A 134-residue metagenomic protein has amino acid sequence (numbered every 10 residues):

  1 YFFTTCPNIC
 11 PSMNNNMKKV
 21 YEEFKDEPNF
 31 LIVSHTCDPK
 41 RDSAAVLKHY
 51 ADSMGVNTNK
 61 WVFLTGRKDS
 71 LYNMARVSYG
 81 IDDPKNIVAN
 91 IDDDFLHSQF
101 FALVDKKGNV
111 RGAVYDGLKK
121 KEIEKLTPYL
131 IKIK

Functional and structural regions predicted by a protein language model:
Y1-M17, V33: Short active-site neighborhood of thiol/selenol oxidoreductases, capturing the structured segment around
T5, I9-S12, P39, F63-G66 (+1 more regions): Extracytoplasmic/periplasmic, Sec-exported soluble proteins
S12, K19, D42, V46-H49 (+3 more regions): Extracytoplasmic/secreted proteins, especially bacterial periplasmic and envelope-associated proteins
N16-D26: Short hydrophobic signal-anchor/transmembrane segments that target glycosyltransferases and glycosylation machinery
D26-N29, G55, L103-K106: Short, flexible turn/loop "capping" segments at secondary-structure junctions
P28-D42, N59-D69: Thiol-based oxidoreductase modules, predominantly thioredoxin-like and allied folds used for disulfide exchange
K48-S98: Short, internal strand/loop/helix patches that form the active-site neighborhood or redox-interaction surface
I87-K134: Thiol-/selenol-based redox modules, centered on thioredoxin-like and closely related oxidoreductase domains
